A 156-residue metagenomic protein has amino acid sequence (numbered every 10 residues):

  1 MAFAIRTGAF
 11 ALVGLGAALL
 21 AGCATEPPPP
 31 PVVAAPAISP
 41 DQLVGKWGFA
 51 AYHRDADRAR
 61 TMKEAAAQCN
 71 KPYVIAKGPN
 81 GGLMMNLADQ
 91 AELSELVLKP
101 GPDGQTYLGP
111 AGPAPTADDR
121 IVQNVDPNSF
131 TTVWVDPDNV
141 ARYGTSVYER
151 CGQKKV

Functional and structural regions predicted by a protein language model:
M1-L12: Bacterial N-terminal signal peptides that target proteins for export
L19-G22: C-terminal motif of bacterial Sec signal peptides marking the signal peptidase cleavage site
A24-E26: Bacterial signal peptide processing site
P28-V33, D103-V156: Beta-sheet ligand-binding and adhesion/scaffold domains
P30-V33, I38, L43-G82, V140-Y143: Short, solvent-exposed loop/hinge segments that bridge or flank secondary-structure elements
R54-D55, G78-P127: Contiguous, well-ordered beta-strand patches that form the walls/edges of small beta-barrel/beta-sandwich domains
